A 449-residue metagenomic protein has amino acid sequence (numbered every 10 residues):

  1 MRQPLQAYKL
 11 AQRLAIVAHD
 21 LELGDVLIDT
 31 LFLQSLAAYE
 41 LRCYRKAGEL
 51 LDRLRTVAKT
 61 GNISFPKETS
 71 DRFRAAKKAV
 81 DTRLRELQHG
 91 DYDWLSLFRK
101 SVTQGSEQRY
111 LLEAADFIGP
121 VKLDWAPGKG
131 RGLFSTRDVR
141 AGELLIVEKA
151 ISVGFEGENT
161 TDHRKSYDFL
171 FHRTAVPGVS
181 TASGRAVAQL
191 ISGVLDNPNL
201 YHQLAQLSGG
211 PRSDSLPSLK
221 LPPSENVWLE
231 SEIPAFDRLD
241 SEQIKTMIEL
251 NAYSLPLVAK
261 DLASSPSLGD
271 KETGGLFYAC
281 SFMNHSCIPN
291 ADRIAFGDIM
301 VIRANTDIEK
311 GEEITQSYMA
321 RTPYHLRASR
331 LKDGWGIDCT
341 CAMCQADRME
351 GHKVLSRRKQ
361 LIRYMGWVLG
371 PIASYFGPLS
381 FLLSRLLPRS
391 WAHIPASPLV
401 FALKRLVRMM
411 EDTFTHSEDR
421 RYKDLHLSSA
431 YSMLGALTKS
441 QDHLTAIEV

Functional and structural regions predicted by a protein language model:
M1-D93, S397-V449: Alpha-helical protein-protein interaction scaffolds
A7, A11-L14, T30, Q34-S35 (+8 more regions): Structural signal for hydrophobic/aromatic residues that build the beta-strand cores of folded beta-sheet domains
D25, R45-G48, G61-F65, I146 (+4 more regions): Short, flexible/disordered secondary-structure transition segments
L41-K46, R53, V57, S101 (+3 more regions): SET-domain substrate-recognition elements in eukaryotic SAM-dependent protein methyltransferases
E68-R72, T161, S264-S440: C-terminal SET catalytic tail plus cysteine-rich post-SET Zn-binding segment of SAM-dependent SET-domain
D71-V102, L112, F134-S135, L144 (+1 more regions): Intrinsically disordered, low-complexity transactivation/modulatory regions of eukaryotic transcription regulators
G105-G119: Disordered, polybasic Ser/Thr-rich segments at the N-terminal boundary of pleckstrin homology
K122-S135, A304: Short acidic, Pro/Gly- and aromatic-enriched capping/linker segments at domain boundaries
